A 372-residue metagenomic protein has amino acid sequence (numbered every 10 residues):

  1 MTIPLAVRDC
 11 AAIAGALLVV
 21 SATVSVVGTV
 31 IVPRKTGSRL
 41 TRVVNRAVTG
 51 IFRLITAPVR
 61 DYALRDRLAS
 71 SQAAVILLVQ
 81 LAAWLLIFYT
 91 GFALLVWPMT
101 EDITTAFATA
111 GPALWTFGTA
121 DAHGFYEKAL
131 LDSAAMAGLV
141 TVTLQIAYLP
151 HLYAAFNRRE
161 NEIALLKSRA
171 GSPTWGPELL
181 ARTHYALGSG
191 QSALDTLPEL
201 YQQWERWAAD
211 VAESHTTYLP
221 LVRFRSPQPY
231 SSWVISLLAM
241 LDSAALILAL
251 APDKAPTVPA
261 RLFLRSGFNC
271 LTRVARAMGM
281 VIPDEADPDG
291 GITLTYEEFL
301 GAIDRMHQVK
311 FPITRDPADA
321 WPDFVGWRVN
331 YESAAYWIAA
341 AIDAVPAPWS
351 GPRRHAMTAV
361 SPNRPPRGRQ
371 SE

Functional and structural regions predicted by a protein language model:
M1-D9: Short, strongly hydrophobic alpha-helical membrane anchors
I3, P58-I76: Cytosolic juxtamembrane amphipathic/interface segments immediately preceding and feeding into a transmembrane helix
R8, L68-T90, T100, P229-L237: Transmembrane alpha-helical segments and their cytosolic interface motifs in multi-pass membrane proteins
D9-I31, Y89-F92: N-terminal signal-anchor transmembrane alpha helix
L18-A22, L77-N161, D242: Pore domain of cation channels
I31-R60, R158-T174: Membrane-interface amphipathic/juxtamembrane segments adjacent to transmembrane helices
N161-L237: Non-transmembrane accessory domains of multi-pass membrane transporters/channels
A170, L200, V222-R225, P229-E372: Soluble C-terminal extramembrane regulatory/interaction domains of multi-pass membrane proteins
